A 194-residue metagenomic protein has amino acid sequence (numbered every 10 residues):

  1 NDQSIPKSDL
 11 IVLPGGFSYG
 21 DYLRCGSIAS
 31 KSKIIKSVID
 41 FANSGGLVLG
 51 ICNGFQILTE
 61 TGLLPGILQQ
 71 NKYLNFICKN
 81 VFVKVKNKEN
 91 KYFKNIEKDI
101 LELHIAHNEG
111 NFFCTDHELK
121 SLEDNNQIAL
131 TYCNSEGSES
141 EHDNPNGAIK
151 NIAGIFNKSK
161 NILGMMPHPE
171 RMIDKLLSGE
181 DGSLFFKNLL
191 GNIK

Functional and structural regions predicted by a protein language model:
N1-D2, G54, E89, S135: Short, solvent-exposed coil/turn elements at secondary-structure transition points
N1-S27, I34, F93-K94, D99-E102 (+3 more regions): Extended, subdomain-level signal for the structured scaffold at the beginning of enzyme domains
S8-L10, K33-I34, E60, L184 (+1 more regions): Charge-rich, low-complexity amphipathic helices in intrinsically disordered tails/linkers adjacent to domains
D9, G45-L47, L163: The start of beta-strands in P-loop NTPase/AAA+ ATPase cores
V12-P14, G50-I51, M166: Short beta-strand segments
G16-F17, G54, N108, P169: Active-site metal-binding loops of divalent metal-dependent hydrolases
Y19-N90: Cysteine-nucleophile active-site neighborhood
I39-N43, L68-K194: Amide-donor transfer/coupling interface in amidating biosynthetic enzymes
